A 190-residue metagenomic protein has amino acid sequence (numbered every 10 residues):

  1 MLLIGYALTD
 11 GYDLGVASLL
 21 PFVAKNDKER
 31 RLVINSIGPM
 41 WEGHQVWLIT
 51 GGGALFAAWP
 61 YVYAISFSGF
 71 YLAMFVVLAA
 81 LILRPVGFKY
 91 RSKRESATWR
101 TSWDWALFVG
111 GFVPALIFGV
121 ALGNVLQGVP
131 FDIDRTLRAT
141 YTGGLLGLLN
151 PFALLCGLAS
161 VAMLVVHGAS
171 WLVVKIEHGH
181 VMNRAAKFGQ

Functional and structural regions predicted by a protein language model:
M1-G43, I49-G52: N-terminal signal-anchor module of multipass membrane proteins
L2-G5, T9, V77-R84, L116-V120 (+1 more regions): Alpha-helical transmembrane segments
T9-D10, L14-L19, L78-Y90, A162-L172: Membrane-water interface of transmembrane alpha-helices
A24-K25, P60, Q127: Short helix-capping/hinge motifs at transmembrane helix termini and TM-loop junctions
M40-V113, D132: Membrane-interface helix-loop-helix modules in multi-pass inner-membrane proteins
Y90-Q190: Long, contiguous internal "core" modules enriched in hydrophobic/ aromatic residues
